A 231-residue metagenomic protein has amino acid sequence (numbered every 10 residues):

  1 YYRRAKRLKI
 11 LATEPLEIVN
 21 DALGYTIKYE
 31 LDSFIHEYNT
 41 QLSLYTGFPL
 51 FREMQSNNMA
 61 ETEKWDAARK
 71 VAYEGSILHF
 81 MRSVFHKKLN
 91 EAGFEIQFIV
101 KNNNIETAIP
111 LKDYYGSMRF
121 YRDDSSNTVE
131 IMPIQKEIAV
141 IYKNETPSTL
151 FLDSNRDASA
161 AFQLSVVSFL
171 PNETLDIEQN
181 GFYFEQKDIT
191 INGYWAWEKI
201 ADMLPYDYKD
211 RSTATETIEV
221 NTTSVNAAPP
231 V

Functional and structural regions predicted by a protein language model:
Y1-V231: Surface-exposed, low-complexity/disordered segments and acidic/polar micro-motifs at processing/linker regions
